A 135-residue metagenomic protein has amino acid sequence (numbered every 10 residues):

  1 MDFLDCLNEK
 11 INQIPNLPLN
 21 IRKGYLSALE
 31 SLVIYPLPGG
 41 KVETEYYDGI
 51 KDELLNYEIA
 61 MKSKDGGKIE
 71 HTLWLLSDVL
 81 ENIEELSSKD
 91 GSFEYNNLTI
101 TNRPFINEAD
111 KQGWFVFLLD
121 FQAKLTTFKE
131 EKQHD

Functional and structural regions predicted by a protein language model:
M1-L26, P38-D135: Charged, amphipathic alpha-helical segments and their flanking helix caps
L32-P36: Extended compositionally biased segments used for macromolecular assembly or nucleic-acid engagement
